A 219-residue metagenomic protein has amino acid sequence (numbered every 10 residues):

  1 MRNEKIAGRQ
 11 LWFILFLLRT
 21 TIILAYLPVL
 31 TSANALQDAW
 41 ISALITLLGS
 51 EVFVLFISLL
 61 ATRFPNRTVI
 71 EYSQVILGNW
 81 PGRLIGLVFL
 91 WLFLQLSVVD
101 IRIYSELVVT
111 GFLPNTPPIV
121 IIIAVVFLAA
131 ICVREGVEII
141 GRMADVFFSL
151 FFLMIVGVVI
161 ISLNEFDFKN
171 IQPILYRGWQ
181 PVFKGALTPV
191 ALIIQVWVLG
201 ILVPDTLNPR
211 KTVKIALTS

Functional and structural regions predicted by a protein language model:
M1-I6: Short, Lys/Arg-rich, polar N-terminal cytosolic tail immediately upstream of the first transmembrane signal-anchor
G8-Y26, S42, T46, F89-F93 (+5 more regions): Hydrophobic, membrane-embedded alpha-helices of multi-pass small-molecule transporters
L24-P118: Membrane helical hairpin/interfacial module
A33, I103-V109, V125-F147, L202-P209: Membrane-water interface regions at transmembrane-helix termini and the short interhelical loops of multi-pass membrane
E51, L55, A130, V156-V159: Membrane-embedded alpha-helical segments of multi-pass transporters/permeases
I76-V88, F147-S162: Small-residue-rich segments of transmembrane alpha-helices in multi-pass membrane proteins, especially helix faces
L94-S97, I101, V133, S149-L175: Hydrophobic alpha-helical segments and their helix-loop junctions in multi-pass secondary transporters
M143-F151, K214-T218: Cytoplasmic-side transmembrane-helix entry/capping segments in multi-pass membrane proteins
